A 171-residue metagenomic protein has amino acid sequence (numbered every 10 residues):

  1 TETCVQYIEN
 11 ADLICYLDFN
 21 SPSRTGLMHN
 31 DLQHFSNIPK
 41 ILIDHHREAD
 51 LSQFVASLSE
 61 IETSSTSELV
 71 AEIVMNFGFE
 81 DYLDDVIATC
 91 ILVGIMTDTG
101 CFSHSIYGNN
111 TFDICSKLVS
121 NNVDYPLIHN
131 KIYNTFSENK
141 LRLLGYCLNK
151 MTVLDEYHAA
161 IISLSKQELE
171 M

Functional and structural regions predicted by a protein language model:
T1, N10, M96-M171: Hydrophobic helix-and-loop "lid/oligomerization" segment in the mid-to-C-terminal part of catalytic domains
T1-H34: N-terminal small/polar loop signature for handling phosphorylated ligands or for N-terminal nucleophile
C15-Y16, I41, A159-S163: Structural motif
F19-P22, H46-E48, K166-E168: Short glycine-rich anion-binding loops that position phosphate/pyrophosphate groups of nucleotides and phosphorylated
R24-T25, L51, H104, E170: Short helix/loop capping segments that flank catalytic or ligand/cofactor-binding pockets
F35-K40: A short helix->loop->beta-strand "cap" motif at the edges of active sites that frequently abuts
H45-I114: Short alpha-helices
